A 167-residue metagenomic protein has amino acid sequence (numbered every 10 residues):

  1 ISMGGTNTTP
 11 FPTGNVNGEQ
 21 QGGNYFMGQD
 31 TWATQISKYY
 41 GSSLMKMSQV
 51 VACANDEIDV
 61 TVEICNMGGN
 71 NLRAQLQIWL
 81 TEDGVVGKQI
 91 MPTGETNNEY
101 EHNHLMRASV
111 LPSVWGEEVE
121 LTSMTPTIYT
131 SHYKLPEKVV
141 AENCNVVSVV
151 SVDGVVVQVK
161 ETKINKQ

Functional and structural regions predicted by a protein language model:
I1-Q167: Short, conserved sequence motifs used for protein processing/export or organelle targeting and for catalysis
